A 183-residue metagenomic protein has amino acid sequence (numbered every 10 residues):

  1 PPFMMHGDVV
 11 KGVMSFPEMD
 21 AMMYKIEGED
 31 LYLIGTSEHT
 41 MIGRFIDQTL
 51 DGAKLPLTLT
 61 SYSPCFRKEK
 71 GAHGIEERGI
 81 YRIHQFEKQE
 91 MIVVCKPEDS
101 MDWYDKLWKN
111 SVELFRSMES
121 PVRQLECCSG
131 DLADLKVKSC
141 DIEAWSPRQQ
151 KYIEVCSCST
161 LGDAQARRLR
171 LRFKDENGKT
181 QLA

Functional and structural regions predicted by a protein language model:
P1-A183: TRNA-recognition modules of translation machinery and tRNA-sensing kinases, especially anticodon-binding
